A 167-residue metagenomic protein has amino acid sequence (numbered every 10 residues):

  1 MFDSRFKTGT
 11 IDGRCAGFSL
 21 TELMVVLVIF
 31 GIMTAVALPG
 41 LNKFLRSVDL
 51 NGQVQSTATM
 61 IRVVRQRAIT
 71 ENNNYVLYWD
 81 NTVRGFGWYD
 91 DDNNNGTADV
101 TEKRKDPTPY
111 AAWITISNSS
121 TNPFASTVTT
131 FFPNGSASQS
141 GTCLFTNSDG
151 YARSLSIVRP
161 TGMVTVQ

Functional and structural regions predicted by a protein language model:
M1-G13, M24, I32-R62, Q66 (+2 more regions): N-terminal helix-rich module
A16-V28: N-terminal signal-anchor/signal peptide hydrophobic helix marking the start of the first transmembrane segment
